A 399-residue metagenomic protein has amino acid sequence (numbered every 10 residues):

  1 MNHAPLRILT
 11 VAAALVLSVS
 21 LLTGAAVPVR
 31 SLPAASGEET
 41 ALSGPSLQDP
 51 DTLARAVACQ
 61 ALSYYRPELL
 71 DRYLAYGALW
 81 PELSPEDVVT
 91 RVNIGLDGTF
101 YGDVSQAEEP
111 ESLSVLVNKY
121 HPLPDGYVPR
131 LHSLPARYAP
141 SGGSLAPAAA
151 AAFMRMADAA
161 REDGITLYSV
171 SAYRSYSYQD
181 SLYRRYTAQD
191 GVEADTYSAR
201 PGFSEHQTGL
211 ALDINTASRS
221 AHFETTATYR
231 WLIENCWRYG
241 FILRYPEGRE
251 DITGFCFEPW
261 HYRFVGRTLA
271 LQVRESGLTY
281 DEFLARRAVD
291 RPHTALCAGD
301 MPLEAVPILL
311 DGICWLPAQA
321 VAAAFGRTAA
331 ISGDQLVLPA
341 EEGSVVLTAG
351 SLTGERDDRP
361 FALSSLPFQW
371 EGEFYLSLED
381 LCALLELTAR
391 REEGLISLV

Functional and structural regions predicted by a protein language model:
M1-A14: N-terminal Sec-pathway targeting helices
S18-A172, Y176-P292: Extracytoplasmic cell-surface/polysaccharide-interacting catalytic and binding patches
A26-S31, D290-V399: Primary recognition of N-terminal secretory signal peptides and signal-anchoring hydrophobic helices
